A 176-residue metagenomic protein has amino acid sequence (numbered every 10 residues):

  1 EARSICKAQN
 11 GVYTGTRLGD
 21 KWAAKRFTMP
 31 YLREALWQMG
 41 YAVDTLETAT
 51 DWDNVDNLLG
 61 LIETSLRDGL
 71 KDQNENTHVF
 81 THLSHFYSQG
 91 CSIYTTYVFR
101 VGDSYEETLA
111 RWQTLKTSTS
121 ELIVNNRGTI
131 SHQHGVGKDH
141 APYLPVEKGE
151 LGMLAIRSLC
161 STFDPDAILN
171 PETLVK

Functional and structural regions predicted by a protein language model:
E1-S118, N126: C-terminal substrate-recognition/cap domain of FAD-linked oxidoreductases
S104, E121, M153: Long, contiguous binding/interaction regions
E121-L122, S161: Double-stranded beta-helix
I130-Q133: Short beta-strand segments at enzyme active-site cores
V136-K176: Activity-critical C-terminal alpha-helical subdomain
